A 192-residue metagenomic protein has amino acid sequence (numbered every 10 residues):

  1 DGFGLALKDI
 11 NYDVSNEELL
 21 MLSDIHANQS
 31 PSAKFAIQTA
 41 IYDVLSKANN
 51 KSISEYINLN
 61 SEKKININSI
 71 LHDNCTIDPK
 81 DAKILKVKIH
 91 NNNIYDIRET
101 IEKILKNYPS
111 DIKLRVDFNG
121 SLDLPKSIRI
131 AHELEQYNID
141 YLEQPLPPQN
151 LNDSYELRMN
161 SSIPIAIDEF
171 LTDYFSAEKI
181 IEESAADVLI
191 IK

Functional and structural regions predicted by a protein language model:
D1-N49: Metal- or metallocofactor-binding catalytic centers and their adjacent structured scaffolds across diverse enzyme
L7-Y12, F118, E169-S176: Short, basic, helix/turn surface patches
F35-A36, L124, P147, F170-L171: Short alpha-helix boundary/capping motifs
I37, N50, L85, D117 (+3 more regions): Conserved, mostly hydrophobic/aromatic
S54-S161: Metal-dependent enolase-superfamily TIM-barrel catalytic cores that perform enediolate-based chemistry
Q149-K192: Catalytic alpha/beta core domains of metabolic enzymes, predominantly
